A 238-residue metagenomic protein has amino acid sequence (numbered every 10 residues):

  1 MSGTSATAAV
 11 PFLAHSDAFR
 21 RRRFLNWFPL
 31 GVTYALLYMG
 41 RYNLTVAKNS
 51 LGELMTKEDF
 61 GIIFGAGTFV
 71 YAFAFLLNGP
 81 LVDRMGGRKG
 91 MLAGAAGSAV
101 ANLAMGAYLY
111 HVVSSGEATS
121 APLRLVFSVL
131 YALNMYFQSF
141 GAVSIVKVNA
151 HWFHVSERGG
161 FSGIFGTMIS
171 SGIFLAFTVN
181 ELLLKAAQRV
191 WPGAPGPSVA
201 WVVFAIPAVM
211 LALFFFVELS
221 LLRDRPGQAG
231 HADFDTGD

Functional and structural regions predicted by a protein language model:
L25-M55: Extracytoplasmic
G65-P80: Central cavity-lining transmembrane alpha-helices of secondary-active solute carriers, predominantly the Major
A96-S120: C-terminal ends and interior cores of transmembrane alpha-helices in multi-pass membrane transporters/permeases
A101, G116-F140: Hydrophobic core of transmembrane alpha-helices in multi-pass small-molecule transporters, especially MFS/SLC-type
L130-T167: Cytoplasmic helix-loop-helix junction between adjacent transmembrane helices in 12-TM secondary transporters
F165-L222: Helix-loop-helix hairpin linking two adjacent transmembrane segments in secondary transporters
L222-D238: Flexible cytoplasmic inter-helical loops of multi-pass small-molecule transporters
